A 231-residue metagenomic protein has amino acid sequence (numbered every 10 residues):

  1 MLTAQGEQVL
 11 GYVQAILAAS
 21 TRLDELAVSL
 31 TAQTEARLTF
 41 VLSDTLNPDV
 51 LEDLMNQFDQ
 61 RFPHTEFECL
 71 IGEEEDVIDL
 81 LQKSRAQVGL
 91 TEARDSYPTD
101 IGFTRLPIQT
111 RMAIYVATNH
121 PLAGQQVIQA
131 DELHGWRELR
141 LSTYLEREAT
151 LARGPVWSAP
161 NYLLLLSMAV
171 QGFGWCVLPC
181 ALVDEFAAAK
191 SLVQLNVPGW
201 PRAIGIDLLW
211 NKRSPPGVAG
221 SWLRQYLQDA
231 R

Functional and structural regions predicted by a protein language model:
M1-A19, L30: Basic, amphipathic "hinge/linker" alpha-helix immediately C-terminal to the N-terminal HTH DNA-binding motif
T3-G6, F40, L80-Q82, L133 (+2 more regions): Hydrophobic residues within well-ordered alpha-helices
Q5-Y12, V50, L54, Q125-Q129 (+1 more regions): Short amphipathic alpha-helical coupling segments at ligand-binding clamshell hinges and other catalytic/signaling
L17, Q87-E92, G174-P179, L195: Paired acidic/hydrophobic, glycine-rich loop segments that form the ligand-binding mouth/hinge of periplasmic-binding
A36-P98: Central regulatory/effector-binding core of bacterial HTH transcription factors
R37-V41, G89, Y115, L139 (+2 more regions): Short, well-ordered beta-strand segments
S96, D100-F173, L182-A203, Q225 (+1 more regions): C-terminal regulatory
Y115-P121, G205-V218: A bilobed periplasmic-binding-protein/Venus flytrap-type ligand-binding module shared by bacterial periplasmic
